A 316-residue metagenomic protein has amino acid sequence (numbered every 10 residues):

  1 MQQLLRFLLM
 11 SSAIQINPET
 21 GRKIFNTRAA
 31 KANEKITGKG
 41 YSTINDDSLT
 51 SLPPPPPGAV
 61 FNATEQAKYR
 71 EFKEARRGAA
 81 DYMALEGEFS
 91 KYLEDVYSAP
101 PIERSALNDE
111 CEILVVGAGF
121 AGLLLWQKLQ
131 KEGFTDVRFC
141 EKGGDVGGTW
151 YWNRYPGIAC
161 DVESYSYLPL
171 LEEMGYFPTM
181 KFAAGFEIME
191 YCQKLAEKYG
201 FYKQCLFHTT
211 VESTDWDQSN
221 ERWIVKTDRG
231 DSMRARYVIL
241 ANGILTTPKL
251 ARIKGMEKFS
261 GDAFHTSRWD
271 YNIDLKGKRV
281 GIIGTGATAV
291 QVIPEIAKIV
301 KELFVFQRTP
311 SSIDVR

Functional and structural regions predicted by a protein language model:
M1-E112, K131, E190, T246-S267: Extreme N-terminal leader/targeting segments of oxidoreductases
E19-G21, M174, E221: Intrinsic-disorder/low-complexity loop/linker signature
Y69, F120, W150-W152, Y167 (+7 more regions): Tryptophan-centric aromatic hotspots in well-structured domains and transmembrane helices
E103-E110, L114-V115, F120, L124-D136 (+3 more regions): Rossmann-like dinucleotide-binding core of oxidoreductases
K128, T149, L195-K198: Alpha-helical recognition domains of nuclear gene-regulatory proteins
G143, N153-P156, V211, A241: Short, solvent-exposed turn/loop segments enriched in Gly/Ser/Thr/Pro and often Arg
Y151-Y191, P310-R316: Glycine-rich active-site loop/strand segments that organize a redox cofactor
P178-L245: Feature captures the FAD/FMN-dependent oxidoreductase FAD-binding
